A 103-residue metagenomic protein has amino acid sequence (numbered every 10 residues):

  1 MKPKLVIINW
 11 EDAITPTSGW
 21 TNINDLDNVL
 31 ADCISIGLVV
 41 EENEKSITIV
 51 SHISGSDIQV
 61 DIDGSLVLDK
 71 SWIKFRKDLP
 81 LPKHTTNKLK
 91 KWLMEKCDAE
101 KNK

Functional and structural regions predicted by a protein language model:
K2-K103: Conserved RNA-binding domains used in RNP assembly and mRNA/RNA metabolism
